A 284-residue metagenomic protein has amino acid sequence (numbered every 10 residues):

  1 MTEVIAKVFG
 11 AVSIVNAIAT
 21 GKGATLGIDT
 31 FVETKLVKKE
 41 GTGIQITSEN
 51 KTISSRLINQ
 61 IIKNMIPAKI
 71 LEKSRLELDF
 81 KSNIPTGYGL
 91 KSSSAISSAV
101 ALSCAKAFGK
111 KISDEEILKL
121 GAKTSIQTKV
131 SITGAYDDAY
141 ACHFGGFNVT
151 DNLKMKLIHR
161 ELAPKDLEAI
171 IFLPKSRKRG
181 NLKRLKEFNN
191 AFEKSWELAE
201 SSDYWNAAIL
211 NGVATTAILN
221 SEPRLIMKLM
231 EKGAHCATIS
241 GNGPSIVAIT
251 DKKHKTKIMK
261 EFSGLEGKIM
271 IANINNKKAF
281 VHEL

Functional and structural regions predicted by a protein language model:
M1-Y88, I274-K277, V281-L284: ATP-binding N-lobe of GHMP and related small-molecule kinases
K38, P174, A248-K252: Short beta-strand-to-loop capping motifs
K63, A99-A107, E197, V213: Short glycine/serine- and small hydrophobic-enriched flexible loop segments
I70-R75, C104-L120, I258-F262: Phosphate-handling active-site elements
L90-D114, H143-G145: DPxDG-like acidic metal-binding loop motif
E115-H159: Alpha/beta catalytic cores of group-transfer enzymes, especially the acyltransferase/condensing modules of polyketide
A163-S221: Acyltransferase
S201-L284: Glycine-rich, charge-dense phosphate/pyrophosphate-binding loop(s) and the adjacent flexible "lid"/catalytic subdomain
